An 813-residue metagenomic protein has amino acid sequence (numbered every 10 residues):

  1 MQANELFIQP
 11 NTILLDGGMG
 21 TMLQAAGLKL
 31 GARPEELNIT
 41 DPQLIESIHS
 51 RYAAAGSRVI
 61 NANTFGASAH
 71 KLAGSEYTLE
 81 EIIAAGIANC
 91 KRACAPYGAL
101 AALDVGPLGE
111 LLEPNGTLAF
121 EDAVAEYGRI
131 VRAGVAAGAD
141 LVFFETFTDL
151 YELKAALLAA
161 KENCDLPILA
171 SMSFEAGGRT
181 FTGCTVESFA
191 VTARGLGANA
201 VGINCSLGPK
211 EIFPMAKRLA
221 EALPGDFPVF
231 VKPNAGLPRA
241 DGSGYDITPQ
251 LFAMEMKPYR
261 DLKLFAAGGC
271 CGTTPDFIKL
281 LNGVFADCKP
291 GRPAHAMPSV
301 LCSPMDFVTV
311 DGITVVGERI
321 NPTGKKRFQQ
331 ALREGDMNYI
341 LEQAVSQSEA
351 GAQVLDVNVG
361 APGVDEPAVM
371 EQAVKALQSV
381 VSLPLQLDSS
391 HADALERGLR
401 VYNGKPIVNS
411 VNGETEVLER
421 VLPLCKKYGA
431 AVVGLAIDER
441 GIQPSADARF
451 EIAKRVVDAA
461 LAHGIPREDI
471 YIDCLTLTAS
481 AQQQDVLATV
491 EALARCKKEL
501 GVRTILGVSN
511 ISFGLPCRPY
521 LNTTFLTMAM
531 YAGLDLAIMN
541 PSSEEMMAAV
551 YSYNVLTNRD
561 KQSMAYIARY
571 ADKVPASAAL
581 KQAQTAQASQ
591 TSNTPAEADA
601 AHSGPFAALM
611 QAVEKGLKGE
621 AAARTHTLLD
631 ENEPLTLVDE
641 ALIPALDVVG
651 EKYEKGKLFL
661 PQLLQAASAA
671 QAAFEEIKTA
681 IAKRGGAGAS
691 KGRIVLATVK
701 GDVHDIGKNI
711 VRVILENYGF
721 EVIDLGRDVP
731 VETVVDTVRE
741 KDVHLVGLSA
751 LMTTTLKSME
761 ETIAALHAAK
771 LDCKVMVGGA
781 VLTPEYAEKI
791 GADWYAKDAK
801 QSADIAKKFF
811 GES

Functional and structural regions predicted by a protein language model:
M1-D473, L477-S813: Domain-level signal for soluble alpha/beta catalytic cores
